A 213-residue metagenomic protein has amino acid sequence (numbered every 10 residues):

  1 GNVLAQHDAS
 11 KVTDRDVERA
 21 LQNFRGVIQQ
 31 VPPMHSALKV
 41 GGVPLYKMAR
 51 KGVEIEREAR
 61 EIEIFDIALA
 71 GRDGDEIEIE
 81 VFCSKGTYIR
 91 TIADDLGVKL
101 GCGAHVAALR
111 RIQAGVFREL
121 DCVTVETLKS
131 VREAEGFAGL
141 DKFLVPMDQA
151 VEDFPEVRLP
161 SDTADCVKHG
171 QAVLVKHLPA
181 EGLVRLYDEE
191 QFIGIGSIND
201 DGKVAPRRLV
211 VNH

Functional and structural regions predicted by a protein language model:
G1-D121, T127, G194-G196, A205: RNA pseudouridine synthases
R15, A20-L21, F65, E76 (+1 more regions): Accessory RNA 3′-end/elbow-binding domains used by RNA modification enzymes
